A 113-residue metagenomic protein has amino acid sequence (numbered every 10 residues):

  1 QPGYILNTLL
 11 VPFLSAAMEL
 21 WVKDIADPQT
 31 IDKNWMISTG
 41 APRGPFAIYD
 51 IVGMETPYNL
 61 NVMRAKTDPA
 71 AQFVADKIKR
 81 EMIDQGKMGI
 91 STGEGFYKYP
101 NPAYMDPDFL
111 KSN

Functional and structural regions predicted by a protein language model:
Q1: Short, ordered loop/turn segments at secondary-structure junctions
Y4, M18-N113: NAD(P)-dependent Rossmann-like dehydrogenase/reductase catalytic/cofactor-binding core
L10-S15: Structural/interface elements that position substrates and couple domains in central-metabolism enzymes
